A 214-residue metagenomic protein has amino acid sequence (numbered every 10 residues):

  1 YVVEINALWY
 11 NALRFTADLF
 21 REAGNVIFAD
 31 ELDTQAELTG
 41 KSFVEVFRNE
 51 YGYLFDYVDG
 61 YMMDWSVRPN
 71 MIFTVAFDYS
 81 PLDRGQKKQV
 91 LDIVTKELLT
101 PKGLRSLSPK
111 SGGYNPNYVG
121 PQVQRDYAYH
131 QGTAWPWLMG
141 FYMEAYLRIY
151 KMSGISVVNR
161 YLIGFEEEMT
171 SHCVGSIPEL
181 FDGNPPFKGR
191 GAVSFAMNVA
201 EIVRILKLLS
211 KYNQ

Functional and structural regions predicted by a protein language model:
Y1-A7: Acidic/Ser/Thr-rich, low-complexity mid-to-C-terminal regulatory regions of eukaryotic proteins
N6, L13, M139, M143-Y146 (+1 more regions): TPR repeat positional signature
L8-D92, K96-S111, N115-N117, R160 (+1 more regions): Catalytic cores of carbohydrate-active enzymes
T16, F20-A23, I27, Y146-I149 (+2 more regions): Long alpha-helical scaffolds in large eukaryotic adaptor/regulatory proteins, encompassing alpha-solenoid repeat systems
P109-G154, V203-K207: C-terminal substrate/ligand-recognition segments
A145-S171: C-terminal hydrophobic structural anchor segments that stabilize assembly/packing rather than catalytic chemistry
A196-Q214: Terminal, non-catalytic domain-edge segments
